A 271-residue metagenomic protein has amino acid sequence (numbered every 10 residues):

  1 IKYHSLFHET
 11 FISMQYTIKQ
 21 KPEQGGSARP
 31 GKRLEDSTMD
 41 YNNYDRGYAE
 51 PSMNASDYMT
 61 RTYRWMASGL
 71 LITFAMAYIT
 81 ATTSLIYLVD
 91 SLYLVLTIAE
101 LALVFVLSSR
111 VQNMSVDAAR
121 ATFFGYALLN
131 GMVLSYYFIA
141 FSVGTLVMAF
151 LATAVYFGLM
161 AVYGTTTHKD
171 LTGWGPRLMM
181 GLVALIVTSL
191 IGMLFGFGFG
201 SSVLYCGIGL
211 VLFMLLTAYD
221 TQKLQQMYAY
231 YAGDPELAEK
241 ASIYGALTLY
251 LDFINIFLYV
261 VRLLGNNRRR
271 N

Functional and structural regions predicted by a protein language model:
H4-N271: A hydrophobic alpha-helical transmembrane-helix feature that marks the membrane cores and membrane-interface segments
